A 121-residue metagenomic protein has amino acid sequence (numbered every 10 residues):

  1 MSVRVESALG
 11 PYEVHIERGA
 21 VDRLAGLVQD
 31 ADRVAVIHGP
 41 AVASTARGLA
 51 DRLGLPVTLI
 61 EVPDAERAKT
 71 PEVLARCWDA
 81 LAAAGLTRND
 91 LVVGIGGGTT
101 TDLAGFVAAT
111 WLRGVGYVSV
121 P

Functional and structural regions predicted by a protein language model:
M1-L91: ATP/NTP phosphate-donor binding region
K69-V120: Glycine/threonine-rich beta-strand-loop-alpha-helix active-site module that forms ligand/phosphate-binding
